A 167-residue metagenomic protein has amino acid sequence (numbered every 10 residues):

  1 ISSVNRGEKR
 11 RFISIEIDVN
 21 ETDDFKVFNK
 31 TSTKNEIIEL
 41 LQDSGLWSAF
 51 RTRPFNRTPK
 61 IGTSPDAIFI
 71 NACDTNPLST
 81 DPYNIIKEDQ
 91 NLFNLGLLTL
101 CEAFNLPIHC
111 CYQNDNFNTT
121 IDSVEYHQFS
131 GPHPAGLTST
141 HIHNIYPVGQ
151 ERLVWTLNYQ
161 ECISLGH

Functional and structural regions predicted by a protein language model:
S3-H167: Buried, small/hydrophobic-residue-enriched core segments of structured protein domains
